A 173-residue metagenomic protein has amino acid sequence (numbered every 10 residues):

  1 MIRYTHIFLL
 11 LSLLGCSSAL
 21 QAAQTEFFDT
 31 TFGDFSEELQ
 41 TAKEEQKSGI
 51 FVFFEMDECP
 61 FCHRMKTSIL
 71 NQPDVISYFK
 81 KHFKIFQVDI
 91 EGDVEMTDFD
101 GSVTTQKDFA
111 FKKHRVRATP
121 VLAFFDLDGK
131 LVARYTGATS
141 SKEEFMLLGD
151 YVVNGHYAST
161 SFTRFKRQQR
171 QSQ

Functional and structural regions predicted by a protein language model:
M1-H6: Positively charged n-region of N-terminal signal peptides that target proteins for export
I7-S17: Bacterial N-terminal signal peptides
S18-A22: Sec/Tat signal peptide C-region and signal peptidase I cleavage site
A23-Q46, A158-Q173: N-terminal leader/targeting and pre-domain segments
T30-F32, V75-T104: Thiol-based oxidoreductase modules, predominantly thioredoxin-like and allied folds used for disulfide exchange
E45-P60: Short active-site neighborhood of thiol/selenol oxidoreductases, capturing the structured segment around
H63-K80: Typically the conserved alpha-helix immediately C-terminal to a functionally engaged Cys/Sec in thioredoxin-like
F109-A158: Non-catalytic, surface beta->alpha helical segment in thiol-disulfide oxidoreductase systems
